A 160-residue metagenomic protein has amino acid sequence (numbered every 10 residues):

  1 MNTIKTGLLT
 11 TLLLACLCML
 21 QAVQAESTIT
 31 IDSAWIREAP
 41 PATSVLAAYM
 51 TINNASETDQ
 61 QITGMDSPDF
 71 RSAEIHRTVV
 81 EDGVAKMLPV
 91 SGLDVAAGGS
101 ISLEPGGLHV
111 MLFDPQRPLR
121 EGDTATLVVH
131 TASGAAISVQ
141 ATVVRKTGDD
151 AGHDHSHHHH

Functional and structural regions predicted by a protein language model:
M1-T6: Positively charged n-region of N-terminal signal peptides that target proteins for export
T10-M19: Bacterial N-terminal signal peptides
L20-A25: Sec/Tat signal peptide C-region and signal peptidase I cleavage site
E26-H160: Compact, glycine-rich, soluble single-domain proteins
